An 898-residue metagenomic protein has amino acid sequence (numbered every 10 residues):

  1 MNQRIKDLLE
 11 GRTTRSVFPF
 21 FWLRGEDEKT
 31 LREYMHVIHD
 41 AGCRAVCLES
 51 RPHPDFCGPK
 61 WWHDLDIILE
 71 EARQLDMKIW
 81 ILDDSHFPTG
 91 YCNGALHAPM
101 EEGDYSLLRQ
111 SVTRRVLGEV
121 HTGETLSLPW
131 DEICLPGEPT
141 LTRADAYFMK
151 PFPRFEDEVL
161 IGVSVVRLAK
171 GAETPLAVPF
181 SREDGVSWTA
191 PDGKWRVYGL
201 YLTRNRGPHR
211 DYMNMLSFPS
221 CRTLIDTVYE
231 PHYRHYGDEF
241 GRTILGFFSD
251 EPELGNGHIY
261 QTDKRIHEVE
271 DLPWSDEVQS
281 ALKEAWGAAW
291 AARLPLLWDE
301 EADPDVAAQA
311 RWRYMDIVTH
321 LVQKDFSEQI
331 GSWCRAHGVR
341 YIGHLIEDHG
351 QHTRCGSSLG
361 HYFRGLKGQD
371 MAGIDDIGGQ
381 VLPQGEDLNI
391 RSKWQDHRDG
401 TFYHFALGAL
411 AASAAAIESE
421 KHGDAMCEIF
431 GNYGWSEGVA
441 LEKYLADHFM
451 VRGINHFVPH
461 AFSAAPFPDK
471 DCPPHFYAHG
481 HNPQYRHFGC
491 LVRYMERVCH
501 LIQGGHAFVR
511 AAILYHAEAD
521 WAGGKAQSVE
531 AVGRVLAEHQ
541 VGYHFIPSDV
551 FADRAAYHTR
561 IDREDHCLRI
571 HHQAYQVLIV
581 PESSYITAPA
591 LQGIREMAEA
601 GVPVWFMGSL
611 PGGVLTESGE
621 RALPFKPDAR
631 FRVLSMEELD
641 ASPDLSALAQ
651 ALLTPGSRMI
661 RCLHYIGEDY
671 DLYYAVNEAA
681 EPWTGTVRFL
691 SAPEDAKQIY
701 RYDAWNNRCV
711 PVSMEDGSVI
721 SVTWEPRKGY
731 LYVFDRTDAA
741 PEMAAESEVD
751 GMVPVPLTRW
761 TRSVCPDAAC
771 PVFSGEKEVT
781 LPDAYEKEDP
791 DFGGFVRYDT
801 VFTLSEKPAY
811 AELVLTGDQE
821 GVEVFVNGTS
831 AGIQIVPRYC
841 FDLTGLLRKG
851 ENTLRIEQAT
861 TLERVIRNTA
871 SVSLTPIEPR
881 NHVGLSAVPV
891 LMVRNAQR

Functional and structural regions predicted by a protein language model:
M1-R15: N-terminal carbohydrate-binding accessory modules
T13-W22, D27-E33, R44-V46, R51 (+11 more regions): Carbohydrate-binding surfaces of carbohydrate-active enzymes
C92-D238: Catalytic and substrate-binding clefts that recognize carbohydrates or anionic sugar/phosphate headgroups
W195-L202, L731-R736, T800, T853-T860: Short, hydrophobic/aromatic-enriched beta-strand segments in well-ordered soluble domains
N205-R206, D738-A740, A859-R867: Short acidic/polar inter-strand loop motif in beta-rich domains
F802-N827, L854-Q858: Aromatic-lined ligand-binding clefts that engage carbohydrates, nucleic acids, or primary amines
R848-G850: A glycine-anchored, Pro-Gly-centered beta-turn/N-cap motif
I866-R898: Exposed low-complexity, polar/acidic, P/S/T/G-rich flexible segments that act as propeptides, protease-susceptible
